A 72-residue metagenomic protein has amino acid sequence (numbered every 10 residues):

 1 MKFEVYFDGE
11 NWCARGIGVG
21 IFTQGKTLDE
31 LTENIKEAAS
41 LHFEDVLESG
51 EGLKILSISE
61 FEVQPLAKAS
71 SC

Functional and structural regions predicted by a protein language model:
M1-E4, D29-C72: Short, charged, surface-exposed hinge/linker loops at domain edges that act as mobile lids or interdomain connectors
E4-G18: Short aromatic-glycine-(Arg/Gly/Cys) micro-motifs in beta-strand/loop hairpins
C13-R15, Q24, E33: Short acidic, gly/pro-rich beta-turn/loop elements at beta-sheet edges and active-site/ligand-binding grooves
G18-G20, H42-F43: Generic helix-packing signal
V19-D29: A short, exposed loop/beta-hairpin motif centered on an aromatic-Gly-Thr core
